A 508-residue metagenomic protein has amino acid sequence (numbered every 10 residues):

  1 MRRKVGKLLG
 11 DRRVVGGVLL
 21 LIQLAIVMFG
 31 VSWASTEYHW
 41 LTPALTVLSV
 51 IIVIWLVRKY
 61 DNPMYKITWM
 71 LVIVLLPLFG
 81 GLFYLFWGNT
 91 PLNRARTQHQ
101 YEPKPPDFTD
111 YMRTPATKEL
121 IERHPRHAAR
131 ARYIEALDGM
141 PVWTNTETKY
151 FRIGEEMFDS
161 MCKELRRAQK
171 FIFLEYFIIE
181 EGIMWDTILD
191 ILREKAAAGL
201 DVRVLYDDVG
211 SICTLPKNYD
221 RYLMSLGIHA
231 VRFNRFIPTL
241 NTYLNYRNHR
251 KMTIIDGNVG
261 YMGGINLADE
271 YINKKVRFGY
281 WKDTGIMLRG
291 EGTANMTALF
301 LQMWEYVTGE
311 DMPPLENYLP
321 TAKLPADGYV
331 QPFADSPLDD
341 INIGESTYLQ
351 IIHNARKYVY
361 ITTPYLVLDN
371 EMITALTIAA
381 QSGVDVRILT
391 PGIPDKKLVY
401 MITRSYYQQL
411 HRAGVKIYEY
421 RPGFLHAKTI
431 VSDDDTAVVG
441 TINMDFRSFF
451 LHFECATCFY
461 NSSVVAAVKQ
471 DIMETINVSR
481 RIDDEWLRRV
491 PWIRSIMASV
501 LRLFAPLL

Functional and structural regions predicted by a protein language model:
M1-S346, Q350, N354, P394 (+6 more regions): N-terminal localization/anchoring segments of enzymes in phospholipid and broader phosphate metabolism
D283, T362-T363: A short, conserved beta-strand element enriched in hydrophobic/aromatic residues
A355, Y365-R387, P391, K396: Helical hairpin unit composed of two closely spaced alpha helices linked by a short loop
E371-I373, Y400-I402, S432, F450: Histidine/acidic-residue-rich catalytic or RNA/ligand-binding cores of hydrolases and nuclease-related proteins
A375-A379, S405, E474: Short, solvent-exposed amphipathic alpha-helical segments in soluble enzyme and RNA/protein-processing domains
I417-R421: Active-site donor-binding acidic/aromatic loop of nucleotide-activated sugar and phosphosugar transferases involved
K428: Catalytic-core elements of nucleic-acid end-processing and repair enzymes
